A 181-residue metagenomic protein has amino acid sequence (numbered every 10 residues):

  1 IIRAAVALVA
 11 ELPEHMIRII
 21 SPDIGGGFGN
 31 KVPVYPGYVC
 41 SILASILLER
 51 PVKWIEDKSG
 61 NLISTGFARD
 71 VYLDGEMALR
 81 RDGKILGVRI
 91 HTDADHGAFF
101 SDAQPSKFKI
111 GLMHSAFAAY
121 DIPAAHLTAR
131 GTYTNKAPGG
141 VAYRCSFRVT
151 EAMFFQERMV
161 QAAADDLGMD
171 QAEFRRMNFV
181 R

Functional and structural regions predicted by a protein language model:
I1-I24, F28-L48, Q104-F117, R144-N178: Alpha-helical support elements that line or immediately flank enzyme active sites and cofactor-binding pockets
R18-S21, W54-E56, L86-I90, R176: General beta-strand structural signal in soluble alpha/beta enzymes
I24, D57-S59, L127: Residues that form or immediately flank small-molecule/cofactor binding pockets and catalytic motifs
G27-K31, I63-F67, F99: Short, solvent-exposed polar/charged micro-motifs at secondary-structure junctions
V52-G75: Structured beta-strand/loop patches that form or line metal/cofactor-binding pockets in enzymes
D57-N61, R176-R181: A glycine-rich phosphate-binding loop feature that marks nucleotide/adenosyl-phosphate handling sites
D70-M159: Glycine-rich loop/linker segments at domain edges
